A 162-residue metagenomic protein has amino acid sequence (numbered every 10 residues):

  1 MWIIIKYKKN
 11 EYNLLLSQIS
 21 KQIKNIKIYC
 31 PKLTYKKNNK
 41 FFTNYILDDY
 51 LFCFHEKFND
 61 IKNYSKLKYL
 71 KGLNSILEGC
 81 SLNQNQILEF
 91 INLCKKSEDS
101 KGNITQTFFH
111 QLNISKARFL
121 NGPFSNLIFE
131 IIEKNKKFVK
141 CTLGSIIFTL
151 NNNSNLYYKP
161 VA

Functional and structural regions predicted by a protein language model:
M1-Q111, I132, K140-A162: Acidic-enriched and Gly/Ser
K68, R118, L127: Structured alpha-helical
N113-S115: Structural motif
L120-G122: Short, surface-exposed secondary-structure boundary micro-motifs
S125-K134: Short beta-strand-centered aromatic/proline hotspots
K137: Conserved Rossmann-like nucleotide-cofactor binding loop
